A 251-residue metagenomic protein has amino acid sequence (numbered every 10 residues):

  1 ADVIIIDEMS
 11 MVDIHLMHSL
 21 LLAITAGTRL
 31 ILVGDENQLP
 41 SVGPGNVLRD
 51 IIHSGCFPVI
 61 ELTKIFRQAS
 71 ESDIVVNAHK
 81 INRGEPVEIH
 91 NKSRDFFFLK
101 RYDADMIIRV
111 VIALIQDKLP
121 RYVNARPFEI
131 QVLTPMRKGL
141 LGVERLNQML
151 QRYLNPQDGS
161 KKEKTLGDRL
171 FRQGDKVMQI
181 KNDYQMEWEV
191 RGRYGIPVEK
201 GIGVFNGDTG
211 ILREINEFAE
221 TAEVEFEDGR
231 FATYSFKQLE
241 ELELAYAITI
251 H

Functional and structural regions predicted by a protein language model:
A1-M17, I24, T28-Q38: SF2 helicase catalytic motif II
I4-I5, M11, R29-L32, V59-E61 (+7 more regions): Structured core elements
L22-I24, I52-H53: Short, surface-exposed basic-aromatic patches at helix termini and helix-loop junctions that form
V33-G201: Conserved helicase motor core of P-loop NTPases
L140, V177-H251: Conserved helicase C-terminal RecA-like lobe
